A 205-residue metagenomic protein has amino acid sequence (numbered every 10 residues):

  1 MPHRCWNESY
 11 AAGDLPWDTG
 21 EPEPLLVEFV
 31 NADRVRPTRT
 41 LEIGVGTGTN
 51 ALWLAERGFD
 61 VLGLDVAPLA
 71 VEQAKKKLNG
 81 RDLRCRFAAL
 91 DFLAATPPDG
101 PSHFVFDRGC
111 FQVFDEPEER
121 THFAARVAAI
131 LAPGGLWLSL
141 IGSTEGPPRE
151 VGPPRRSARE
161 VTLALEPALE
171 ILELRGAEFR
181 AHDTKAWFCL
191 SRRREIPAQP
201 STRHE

Functional and structural regions predicted by a protein language model:
M1-L41, T47-D99, E116-I130, G135-E205: Class I (Rossmann-like) S-adenosyl-L-methionine-dependent methyltransferase catalytic domain, capturing the SAM-binding
S102: Short, flexible, mixed-charge acidic loops at enzyme active sites
F106: A conserved beta-strand element that flanks and buttresses the S-adenosyl-L-methionine
G109-V113: Short catalytic micro-motifs in class I SAM-dependent methyltransferases
